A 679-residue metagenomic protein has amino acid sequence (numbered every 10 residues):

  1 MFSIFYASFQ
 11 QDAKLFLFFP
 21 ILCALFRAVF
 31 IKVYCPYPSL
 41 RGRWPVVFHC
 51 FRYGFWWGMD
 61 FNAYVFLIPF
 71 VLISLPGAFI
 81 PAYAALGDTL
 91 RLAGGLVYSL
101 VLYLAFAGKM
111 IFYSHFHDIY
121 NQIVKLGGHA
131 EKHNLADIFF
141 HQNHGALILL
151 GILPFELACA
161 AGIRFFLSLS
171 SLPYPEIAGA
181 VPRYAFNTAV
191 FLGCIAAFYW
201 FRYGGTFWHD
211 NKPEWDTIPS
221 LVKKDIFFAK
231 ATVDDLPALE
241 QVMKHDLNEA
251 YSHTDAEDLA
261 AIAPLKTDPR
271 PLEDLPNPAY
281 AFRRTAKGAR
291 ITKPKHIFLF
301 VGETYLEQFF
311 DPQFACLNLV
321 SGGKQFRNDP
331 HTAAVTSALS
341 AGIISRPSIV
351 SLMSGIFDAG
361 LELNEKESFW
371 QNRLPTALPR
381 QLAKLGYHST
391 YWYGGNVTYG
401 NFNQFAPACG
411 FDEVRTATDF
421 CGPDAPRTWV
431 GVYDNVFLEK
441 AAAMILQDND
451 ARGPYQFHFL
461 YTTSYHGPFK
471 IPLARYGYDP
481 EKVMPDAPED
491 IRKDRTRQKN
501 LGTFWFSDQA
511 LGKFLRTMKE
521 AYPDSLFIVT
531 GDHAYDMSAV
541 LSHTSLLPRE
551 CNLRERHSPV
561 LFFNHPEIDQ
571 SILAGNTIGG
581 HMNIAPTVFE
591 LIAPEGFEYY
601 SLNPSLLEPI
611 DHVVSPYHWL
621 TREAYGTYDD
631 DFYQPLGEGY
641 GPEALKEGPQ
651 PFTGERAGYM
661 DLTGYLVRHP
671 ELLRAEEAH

Functional and structural regions predicted by a protein language model:
F2-A250: Transmembrane and membrane-interface helices of multi-pass, inner-membrane envelope-modifying transferases
F5, V47, F51, L135-F139 (+5 more regions): Generic structural signal of hydrophobic/aromatic residues within well-ordered alpha-helices of folded domains
S39-V46, S114-G127, I138-L147, L236 (+12 more regions): General structural signal for secondary-structure boundaries
K244, N248-K287: Short coil-to-helix leader/linker segments, especially the first N-terminal amphipathic alpha-helix with its helix
P269-H679: Solvent-exposed soluble domains appended to multi-pass membrane proteins
